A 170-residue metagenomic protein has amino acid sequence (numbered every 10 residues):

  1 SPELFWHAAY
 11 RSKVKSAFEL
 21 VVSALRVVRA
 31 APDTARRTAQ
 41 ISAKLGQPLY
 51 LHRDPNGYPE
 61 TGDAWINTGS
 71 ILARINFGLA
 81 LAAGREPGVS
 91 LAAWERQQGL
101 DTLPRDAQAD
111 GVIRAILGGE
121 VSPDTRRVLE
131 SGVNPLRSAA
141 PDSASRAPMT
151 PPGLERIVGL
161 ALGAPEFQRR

Functional and structural regions predicted by a protein language model:
S1-R170: Flexible, low-complexity segments enriched for small/polar residues
